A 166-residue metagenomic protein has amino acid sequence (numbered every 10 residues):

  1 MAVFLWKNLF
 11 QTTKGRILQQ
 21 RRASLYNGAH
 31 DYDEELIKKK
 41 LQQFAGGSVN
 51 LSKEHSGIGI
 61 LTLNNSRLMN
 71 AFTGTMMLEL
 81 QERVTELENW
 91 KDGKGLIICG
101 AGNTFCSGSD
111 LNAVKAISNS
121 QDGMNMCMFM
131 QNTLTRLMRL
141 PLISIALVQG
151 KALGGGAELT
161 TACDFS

Functional and structural regions predicted by a protein language model:
A2-A101: Conserved CoA-thioester-binding segment of acyl-CoA-metabolizing enzymes
G28, L36, D92, G100-T135 (+1 more regions): Glycine- (often His-adjacent) and acidic-residue-rich active-site loop that binds/positions the CoA thioester
A71, C106, G155: Residues that form or flank phosphate/diphosphate-binding pockets in enzymes that use nucleotide phosphates
F72-T73, S109, S118, P141 (+1 more regions): Short, flexible helix/strand-to-coil boundary loops that buttress conserved ligand/catalytic motifs in alpha/beta
T75, E79, F129, R136: Charged catalytic carboxylate motif
E86-N89, A116, R139: Secondary-structure boundary motif
I98, D110, L159-T161: Hydrophobic/aromatic residues within transmembrane alpha-helices of multi-pass small-molecule transporters
L134-S166: Glycine-rich beta-to-alpha active-site loop
